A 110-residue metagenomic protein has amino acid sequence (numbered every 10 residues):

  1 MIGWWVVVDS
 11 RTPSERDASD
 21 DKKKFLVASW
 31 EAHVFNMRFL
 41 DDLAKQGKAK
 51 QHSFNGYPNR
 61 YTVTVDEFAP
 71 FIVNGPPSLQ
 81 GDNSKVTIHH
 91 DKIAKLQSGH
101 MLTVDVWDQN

Functional and structural regions predicted by a protein language model:
M1-S98, W107-N110: Acidic (Asp/Glu-rich) sequence patches and key acidic residues that form negatively charged surfaces used
M101: Conserved GNAT acetyl-CoA-binding A-motif
